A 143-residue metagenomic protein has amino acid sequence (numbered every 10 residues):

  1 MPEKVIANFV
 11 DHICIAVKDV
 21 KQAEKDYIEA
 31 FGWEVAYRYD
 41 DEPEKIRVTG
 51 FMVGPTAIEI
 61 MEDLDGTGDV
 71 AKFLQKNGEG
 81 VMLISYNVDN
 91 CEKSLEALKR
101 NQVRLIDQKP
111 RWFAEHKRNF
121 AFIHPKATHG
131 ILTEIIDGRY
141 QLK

Functional and structural regions predicted by a protein language model:
M1-E24, E79-V88, D137-K143: N-terminal beta-strand motif that seeds the catalytic metal site of vicinal oxygen chelate
M1-I6, T49-F51, Y86, L95-K143: Vicinal oxygen chelate
A23-E24, R47, S94: Residues within well-ordered alpha-helices
A23-I28, L98: Conserved active-site tyrosine of GNAT-family acetyltransferases
I28-V35, Q102-L105: Conserved acetyl-CoA-binding loop of GNAT-fold acetyltransferases
E34-Q75, E115-Y140: Conserved short beta-strand elements that form part of the metal-binding/catalytic scaffold of enzyme active sites
D63-V70, Q75-L83, V88, L98: Charged surface patches that recognize polyanionic ligands
